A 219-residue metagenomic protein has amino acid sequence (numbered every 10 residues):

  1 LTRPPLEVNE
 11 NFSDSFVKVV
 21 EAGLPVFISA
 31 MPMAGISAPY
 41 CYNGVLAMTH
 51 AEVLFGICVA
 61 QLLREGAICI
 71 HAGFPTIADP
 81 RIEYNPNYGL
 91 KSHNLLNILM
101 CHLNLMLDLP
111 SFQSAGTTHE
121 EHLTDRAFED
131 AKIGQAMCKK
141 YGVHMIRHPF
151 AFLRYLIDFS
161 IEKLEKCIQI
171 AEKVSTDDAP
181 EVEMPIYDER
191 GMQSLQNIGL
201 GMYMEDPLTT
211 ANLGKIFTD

Functional and structural regions predicted by a protein language model:
L1-H144: Helix-rich catalytic cores of soluble enzyme domains
I68-P75, P149-F159: Short alpha-helical "patches" and their helix-cap loops
F112, H119, A136-L153, Q169-E181: Structured mid-domain segments that build the active-site/substrate or prosthetic-cofactor binding neighborhood
D158-D219: Catalytic-core signal marking the mid-to-C-terminal active-site face
